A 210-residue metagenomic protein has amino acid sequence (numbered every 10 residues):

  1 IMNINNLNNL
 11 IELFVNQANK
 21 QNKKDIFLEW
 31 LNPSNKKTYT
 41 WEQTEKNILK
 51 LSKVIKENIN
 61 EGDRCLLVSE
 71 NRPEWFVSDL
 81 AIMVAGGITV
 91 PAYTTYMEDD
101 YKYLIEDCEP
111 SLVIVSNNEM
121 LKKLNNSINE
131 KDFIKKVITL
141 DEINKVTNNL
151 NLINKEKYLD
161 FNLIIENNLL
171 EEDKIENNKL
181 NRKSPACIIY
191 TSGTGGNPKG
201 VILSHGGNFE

Functional and structural regions predicted by a protein language model:
I1-E12, L31: Flexible, non-catalytic linker and terminal segments flanking ANL/adenylate-forming cores
L13-T40, K145: AMP-dependent adenylate-forming
F14-A18, L28, T44, I48 (+8 more regions): Adenylate-forming
K24-I26, Y158-L159, E166-Y190, N197: Conserved pre-ATP/AMP-binding loop-to-beta segment of ANL
K37-T38, S52-Y96: Conserved AMP-binding/adenylate-forming
T38-E42, A186-E210: Conserved AMP-binding A3 loop
S69, A92-Y93, I134-I143: Short beta-strand elements of ligand-binding domains
Y96-S127: Conserved ATP-dependent adenylate/AMP-binding module captured primarily in the ANL superfamily
